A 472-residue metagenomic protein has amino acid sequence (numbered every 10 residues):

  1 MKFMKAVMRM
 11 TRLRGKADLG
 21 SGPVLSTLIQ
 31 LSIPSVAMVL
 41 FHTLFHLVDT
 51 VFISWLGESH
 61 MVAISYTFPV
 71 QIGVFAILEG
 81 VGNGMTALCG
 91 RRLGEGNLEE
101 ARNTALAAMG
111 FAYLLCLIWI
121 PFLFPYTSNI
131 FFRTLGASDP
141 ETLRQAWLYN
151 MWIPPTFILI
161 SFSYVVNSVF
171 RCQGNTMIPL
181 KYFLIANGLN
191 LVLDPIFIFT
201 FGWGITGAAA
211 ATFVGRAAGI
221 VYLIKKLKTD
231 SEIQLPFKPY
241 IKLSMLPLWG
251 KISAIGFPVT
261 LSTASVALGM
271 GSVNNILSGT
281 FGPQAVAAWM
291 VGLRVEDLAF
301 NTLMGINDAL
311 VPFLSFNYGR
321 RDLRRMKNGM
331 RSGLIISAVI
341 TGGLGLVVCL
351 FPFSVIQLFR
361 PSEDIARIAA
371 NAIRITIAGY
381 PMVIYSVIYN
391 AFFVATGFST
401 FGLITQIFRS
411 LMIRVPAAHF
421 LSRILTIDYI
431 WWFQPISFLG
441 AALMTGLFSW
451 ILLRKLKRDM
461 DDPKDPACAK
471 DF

Functional and structural regions predicted by a protein language model:
M1-S32, C89-T156, T200-F257, L314-G379 (+1 more regions): Short alpha-helical transmembrane segments in multi-pass integral membrane proteins
L19-V51, W55-L56, I72-G84, L88 (+6 more regions): N-terminal transmembrane alpha-helices
I29-D49, W152, A186, G215-G219 (+4 more regions): Transmembrane helical elements of multi-pass membrane transporters/channels
A37, F41, F45, V74-L78 (+12 more regions): Residue-level hotspots within pore-lining transmembrane alpha-helices of multi-pass secondary transporters
L40, L44-V62, F131-P140, I196-W203 (+5 more regions): Helix-terminus/linker motif at the lipid-water interface of multi-pass membrane proteins
I53-I72, T104, P140-Q145, I205-T206 (+5 more regions): Interfacial/gating helices of multi-pass transporter permease domains
M61-P121, I160-P179, V286-P352, V383-T405: Small-residue-rich hydrophobic transmembrane alpha-helices
G82, W152-R171, P179-N190, A208-L223 (+5 more regions): Short runs within selected transmembrane alpha-helices of multi-pass transporters and secretion channels
